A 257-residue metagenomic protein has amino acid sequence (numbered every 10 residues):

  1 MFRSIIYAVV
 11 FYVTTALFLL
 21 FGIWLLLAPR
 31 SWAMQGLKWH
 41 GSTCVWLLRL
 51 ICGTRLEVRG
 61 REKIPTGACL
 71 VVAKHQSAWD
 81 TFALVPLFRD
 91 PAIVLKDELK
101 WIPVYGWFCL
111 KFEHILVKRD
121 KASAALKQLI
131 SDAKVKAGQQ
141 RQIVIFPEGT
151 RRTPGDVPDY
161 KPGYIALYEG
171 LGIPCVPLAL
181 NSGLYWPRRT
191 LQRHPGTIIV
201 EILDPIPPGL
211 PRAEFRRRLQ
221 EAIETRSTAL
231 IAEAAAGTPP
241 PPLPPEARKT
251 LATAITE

Functional and structural regions predicted by a protein language model:
F2-L27: A hydrophobic membrane-anchoring feature enriched in long, contiguous, low-charge segments that mark signal-anchor
L19-S42, R49-I51, P65-A122: Catalytic core of membrane glycerolipid acyltransferases/transacylases, capturing the structured, soluble-facing
C52-T54, V58: Membrane-helix interfacial anchor on the cytosolic side
V58, I115-K118, P208: Short acidic-hydrophobic, aromatic-tinged amphipathic segments that line or gate anion-handling sites
V58, V71, I93-V94, V200-I202: Generic preference for hydrophobic
G60-I64: Glycine-rich helix-loop-beta junction characteristic of Rossmann-like nucleotide cofactor-binding loops
L126-E257: Non-catalytic C-terminal accessory region of glycerolipid acyltransferases and related lyso-lipid remodeling enzymes
